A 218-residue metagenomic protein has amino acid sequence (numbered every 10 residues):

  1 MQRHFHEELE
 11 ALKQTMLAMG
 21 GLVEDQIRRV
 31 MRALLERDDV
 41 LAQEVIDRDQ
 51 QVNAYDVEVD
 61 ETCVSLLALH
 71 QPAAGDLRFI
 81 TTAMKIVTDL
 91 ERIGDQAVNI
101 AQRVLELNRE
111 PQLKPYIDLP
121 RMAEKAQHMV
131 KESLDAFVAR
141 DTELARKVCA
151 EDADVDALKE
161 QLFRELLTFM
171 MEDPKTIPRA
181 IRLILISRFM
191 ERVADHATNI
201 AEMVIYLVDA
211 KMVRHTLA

Functional and structural regions predicted by a protein language model:
M1-A218: Cytosolic, long alpha-helical scaffolding segments
